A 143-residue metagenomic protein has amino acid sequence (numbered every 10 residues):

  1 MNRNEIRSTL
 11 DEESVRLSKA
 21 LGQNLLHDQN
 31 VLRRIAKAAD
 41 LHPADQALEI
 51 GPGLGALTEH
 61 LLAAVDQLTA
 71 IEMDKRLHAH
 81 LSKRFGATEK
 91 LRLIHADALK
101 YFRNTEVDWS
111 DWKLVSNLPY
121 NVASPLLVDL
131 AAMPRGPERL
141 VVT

Functional and structural regions predicted by a protein language model:
M1-T143: Catalytic cores of RNA-modifying enzymes
